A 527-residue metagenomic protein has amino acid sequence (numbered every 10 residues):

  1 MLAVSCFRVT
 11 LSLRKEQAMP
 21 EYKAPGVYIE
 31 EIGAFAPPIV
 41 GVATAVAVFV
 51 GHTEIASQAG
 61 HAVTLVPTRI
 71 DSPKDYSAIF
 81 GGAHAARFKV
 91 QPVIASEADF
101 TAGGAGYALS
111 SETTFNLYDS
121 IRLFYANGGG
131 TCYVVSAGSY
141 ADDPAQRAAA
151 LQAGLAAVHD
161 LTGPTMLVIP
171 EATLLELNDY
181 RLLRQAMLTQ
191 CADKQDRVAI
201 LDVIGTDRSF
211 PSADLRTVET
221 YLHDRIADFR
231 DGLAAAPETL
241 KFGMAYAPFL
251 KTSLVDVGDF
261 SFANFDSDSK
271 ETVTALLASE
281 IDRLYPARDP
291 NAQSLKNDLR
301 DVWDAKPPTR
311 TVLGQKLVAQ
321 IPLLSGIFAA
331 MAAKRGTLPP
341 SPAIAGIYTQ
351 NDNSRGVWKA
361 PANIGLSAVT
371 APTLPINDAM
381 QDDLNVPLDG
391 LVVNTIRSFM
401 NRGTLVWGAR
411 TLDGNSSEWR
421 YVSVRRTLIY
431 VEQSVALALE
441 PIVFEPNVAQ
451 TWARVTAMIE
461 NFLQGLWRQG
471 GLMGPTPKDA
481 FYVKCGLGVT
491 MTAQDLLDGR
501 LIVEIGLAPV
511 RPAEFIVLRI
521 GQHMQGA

Functional and structural regions predicted by a protein language model:
C6-F7, L13-T131, A153, H159-T173 (+2 more regions): Structured, hydrophobic secondary-structure cores that serve as assembly/anchoring elements
Y28-E30, V135-G154: Short linear interaction motifs
Q146, N178-L182: Generic recognition of short, well-ordered alpha-helical segments
R184-L188: Extracytoplasmic, non-cytosolic globular domains
